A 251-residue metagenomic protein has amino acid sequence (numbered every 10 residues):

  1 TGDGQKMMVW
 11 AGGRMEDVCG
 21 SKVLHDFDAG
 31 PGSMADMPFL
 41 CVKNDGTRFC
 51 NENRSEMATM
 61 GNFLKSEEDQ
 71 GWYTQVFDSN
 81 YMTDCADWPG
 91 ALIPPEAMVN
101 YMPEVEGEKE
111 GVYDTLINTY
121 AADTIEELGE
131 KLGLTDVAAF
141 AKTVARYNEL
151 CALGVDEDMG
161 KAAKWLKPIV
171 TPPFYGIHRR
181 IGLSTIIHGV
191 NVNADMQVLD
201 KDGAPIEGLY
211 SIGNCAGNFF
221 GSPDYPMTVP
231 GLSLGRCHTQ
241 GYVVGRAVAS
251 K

Functional and structural regions predicted by a protein language model:
T1-D26, P230, L234-G235, V243: Glycine-rich loop(s) and the adjacent beta-strand/alpha-helix scaffold that form part
G4, D123-L128, Q240, V244-V248: Short, well-ordered amphipathic alpha-helical segments that serve as non-catalytic structural scaffolds within diverse
M7-A11, K131, T143-R146, L150 (+1 more regions): Generic, well-ordered alpha-helical scaffold segments in large soluble proteins
R14, T47, M82, R246 (+1 more regions): Short, well-ordered loop/turn and helix-capping segments at boundaries between secondary-structure elements and domains
V23-A145, E149, H178, V198 (+2 more regions): FAD cofactor-binding and catalytic pocket of flavoenzymes
M34-D36, S184-I186, P230: Short, small/polar residue-rich loop motifs at catalytic or cofactor-binding pockets
A138-P223, M227: A glycine-rich dinucleotide-binding beta-alpha-beta segment and adjacent secondary-structure elements that constitute
G221, M227-K251: In a subset of proteins, long, contiguous C-terminal domains/tails are tracked
